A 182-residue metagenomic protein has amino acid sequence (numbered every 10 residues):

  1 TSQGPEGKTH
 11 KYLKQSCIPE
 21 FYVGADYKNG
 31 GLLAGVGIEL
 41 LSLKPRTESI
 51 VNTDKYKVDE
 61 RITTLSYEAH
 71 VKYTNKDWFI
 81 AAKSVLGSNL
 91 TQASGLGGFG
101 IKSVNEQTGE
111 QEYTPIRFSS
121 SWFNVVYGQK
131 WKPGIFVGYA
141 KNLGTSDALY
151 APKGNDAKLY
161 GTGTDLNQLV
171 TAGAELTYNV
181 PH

Functional and structural regions predicted by a protein language model:
T1-V51: Aromatic- and glycine-enriched pocket-lining scaffold segments that form the walls of small-molecule binding clefts
V23, F123, A174: Residue-level detector of short, conserved catalytic/binding motifs and their immediate flanks
G31-L166: Detector for outer-membrane/organellar transmembrane beta-barrel domains, recognizing the amphipathic beta-strand
L169: Claisen-condensing/thiolase-fold acyl-transfer catalytic domains that form or cleave C-C bonds in fatty acid
A172-H182: C-terminal closing repeat unit and adjoining cap/tail of repeat-based domains
